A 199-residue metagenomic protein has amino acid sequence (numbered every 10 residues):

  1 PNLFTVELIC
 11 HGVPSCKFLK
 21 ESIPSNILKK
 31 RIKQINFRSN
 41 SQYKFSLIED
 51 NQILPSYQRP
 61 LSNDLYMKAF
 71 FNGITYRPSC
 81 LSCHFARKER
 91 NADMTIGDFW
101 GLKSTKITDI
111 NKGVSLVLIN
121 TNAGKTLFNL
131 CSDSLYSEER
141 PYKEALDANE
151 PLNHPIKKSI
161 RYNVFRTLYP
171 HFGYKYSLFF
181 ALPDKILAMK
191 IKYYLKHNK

Functional and structural regions predicted by a protein language model:
P1, K17-K20, S46-E49: Short acidic, glycine/serine/threonine-rich loops at helix termini
P1, S22-S25, S132-Y136: Short, solvent-exposed amphipathic alpha-helical segments in soluble enzyme and RNA/protein-processing domains
P1-L8: A short alpha->loop->secondary-structure connector
I9-G12, W100: Short, flexible loop/turn elements at secondary-structure junctions
G12-V13, N26-I27, R87: Short, well-ordered alpha-helical segments in soluble proteins
V13-S22, K106: Short, charged, surface-exposed secondary-structure boundary motifs
K29-K199: Long, compositionally biased charged/polar accessory segments in the mid-to-C-terminal portions of proteins
